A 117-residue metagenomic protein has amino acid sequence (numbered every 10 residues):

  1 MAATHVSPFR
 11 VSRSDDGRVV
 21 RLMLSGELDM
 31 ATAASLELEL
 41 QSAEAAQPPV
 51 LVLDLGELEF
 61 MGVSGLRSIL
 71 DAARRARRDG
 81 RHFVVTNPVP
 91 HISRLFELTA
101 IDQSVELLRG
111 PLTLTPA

Functional and structural regions predicted by a protein language model:
M1-F60, L70-A117: STAS-like cytosolic regulatory interaction modules
